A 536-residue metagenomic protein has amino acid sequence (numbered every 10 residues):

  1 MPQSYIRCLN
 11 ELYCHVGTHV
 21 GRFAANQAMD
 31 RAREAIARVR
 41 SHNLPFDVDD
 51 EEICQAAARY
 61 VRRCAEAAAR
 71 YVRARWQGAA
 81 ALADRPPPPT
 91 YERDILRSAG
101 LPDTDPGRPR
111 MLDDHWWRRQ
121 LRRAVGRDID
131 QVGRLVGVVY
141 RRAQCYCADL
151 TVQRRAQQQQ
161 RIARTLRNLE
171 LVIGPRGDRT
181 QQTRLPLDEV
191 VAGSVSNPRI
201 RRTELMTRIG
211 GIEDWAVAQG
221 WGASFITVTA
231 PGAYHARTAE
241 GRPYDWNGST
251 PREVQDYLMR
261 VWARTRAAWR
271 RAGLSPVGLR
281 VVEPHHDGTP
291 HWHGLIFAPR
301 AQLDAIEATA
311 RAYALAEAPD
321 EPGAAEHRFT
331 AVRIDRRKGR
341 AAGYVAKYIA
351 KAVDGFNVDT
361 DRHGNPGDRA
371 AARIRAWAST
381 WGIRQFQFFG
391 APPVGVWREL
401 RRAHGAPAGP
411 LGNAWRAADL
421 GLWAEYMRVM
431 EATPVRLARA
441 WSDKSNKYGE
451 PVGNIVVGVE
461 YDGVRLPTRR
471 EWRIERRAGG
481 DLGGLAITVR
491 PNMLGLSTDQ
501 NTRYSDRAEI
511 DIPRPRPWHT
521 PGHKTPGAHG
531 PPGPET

Functional and structural regions predicted by a protein language model:
M1-G288, R300-T536: Right-hand nucleic-acid polymerase module
L295-P299: Short hydrophobic/aromatic beta-strand micro-patches that form the beta-sheet surface supporting nucleotide- or nucleic
